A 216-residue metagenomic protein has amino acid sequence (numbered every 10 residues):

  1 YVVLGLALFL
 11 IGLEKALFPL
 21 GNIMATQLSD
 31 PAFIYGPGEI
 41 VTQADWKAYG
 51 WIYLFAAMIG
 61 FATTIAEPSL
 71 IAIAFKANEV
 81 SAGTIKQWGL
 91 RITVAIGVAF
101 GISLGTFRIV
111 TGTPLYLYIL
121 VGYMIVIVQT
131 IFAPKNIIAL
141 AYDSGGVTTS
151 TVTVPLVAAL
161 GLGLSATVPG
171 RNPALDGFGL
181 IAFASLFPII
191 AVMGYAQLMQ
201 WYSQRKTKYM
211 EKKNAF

Functional and structural regions predicted by a protein language model:
Y1-L10, A95-F100, G146-L162, K213-F216: Small-residue-rich segments of transmembrane alpha-helices in multi-pass membrane proteins, especially helix faces
V2-L17, D45-T64, S150: Core transmembrane alpha-helical segments of multi-pass membrane transporters/permeases
I11-A25, I65-I71, V98-Y116, I131-A139 (+3 more regions): Transmembrane helix-loop junctions in multi-pass membrane proteins
L28-Y53, A82-L90, T151: Membrane-interfacial loop-to-helix junctions in multi-pass transporters
F33-T42, E79-G83, L198-F216: Intrinsically disordered, low-complexity non-transmembrane regions of multi-pass membrane transporters
A48-Q129: Helix-loop-helix junctions within the multi-pass membrane cores of secondary transporters/permeases
F75-G83, T130-G145, S203: Alpha-helical transmembrane segments
V168-L186: Structural signal for the N-terminal portions of transmembrane helices and their immediately preceding loop/interface
